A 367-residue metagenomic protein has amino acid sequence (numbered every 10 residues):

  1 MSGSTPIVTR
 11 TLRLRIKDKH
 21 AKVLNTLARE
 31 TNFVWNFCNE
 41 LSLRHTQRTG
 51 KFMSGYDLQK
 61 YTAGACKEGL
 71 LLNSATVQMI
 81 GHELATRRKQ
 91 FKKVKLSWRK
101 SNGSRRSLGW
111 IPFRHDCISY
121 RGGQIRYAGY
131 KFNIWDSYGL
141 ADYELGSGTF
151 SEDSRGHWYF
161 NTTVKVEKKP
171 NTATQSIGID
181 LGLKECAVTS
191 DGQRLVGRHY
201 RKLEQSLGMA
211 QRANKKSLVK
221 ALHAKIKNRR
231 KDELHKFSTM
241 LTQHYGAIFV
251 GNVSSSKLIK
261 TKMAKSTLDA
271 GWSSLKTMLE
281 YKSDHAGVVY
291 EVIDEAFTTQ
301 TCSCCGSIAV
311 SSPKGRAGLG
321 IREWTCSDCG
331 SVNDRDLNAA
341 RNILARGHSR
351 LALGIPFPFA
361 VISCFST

Functional and structural regions predicted by a protein language model:
M1-T367: Nucleic-acid substrate recognition interfaces
